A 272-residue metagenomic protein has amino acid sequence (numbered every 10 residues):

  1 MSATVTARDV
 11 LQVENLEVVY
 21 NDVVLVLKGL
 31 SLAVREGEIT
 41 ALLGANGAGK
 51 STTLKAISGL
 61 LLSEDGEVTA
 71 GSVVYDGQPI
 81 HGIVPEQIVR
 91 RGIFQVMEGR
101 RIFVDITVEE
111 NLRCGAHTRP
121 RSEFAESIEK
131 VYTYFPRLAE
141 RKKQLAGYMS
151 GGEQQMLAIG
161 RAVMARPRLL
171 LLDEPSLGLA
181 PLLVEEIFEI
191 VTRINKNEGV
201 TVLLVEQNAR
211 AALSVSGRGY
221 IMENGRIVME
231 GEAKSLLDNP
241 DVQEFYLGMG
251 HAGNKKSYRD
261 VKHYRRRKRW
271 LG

Functional and structural regions predicted by a protein language model:
L43-A45: The feature captures the beta-strand-to-loop junction immediately N-terminal to the Walker
S58: Helix-to-loop junction immediately C-terminal to a conserved catalytic motif
V68-Q78, F124-E126: Conserved ABC transporter NBD signature motif
A162-V163: ABC ATPase C-loop
R166: Conserved catalytic motifs of ABC-family nucleotide-binding domains
E185-G199: Helical segment within the ABC ATPase nucleotide-binding domain
M249-G272: ABC ATPase nucleotide-binding domains
